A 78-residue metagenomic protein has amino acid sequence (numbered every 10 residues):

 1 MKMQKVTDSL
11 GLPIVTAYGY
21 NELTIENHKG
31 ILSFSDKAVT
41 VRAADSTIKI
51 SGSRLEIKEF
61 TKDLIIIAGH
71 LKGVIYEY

Functional and structural regions predicted by a protein language model:
K2-Y78: N-terminal intrinsically disordered, cationic/polar leader segments that include organellar targeting peptides
